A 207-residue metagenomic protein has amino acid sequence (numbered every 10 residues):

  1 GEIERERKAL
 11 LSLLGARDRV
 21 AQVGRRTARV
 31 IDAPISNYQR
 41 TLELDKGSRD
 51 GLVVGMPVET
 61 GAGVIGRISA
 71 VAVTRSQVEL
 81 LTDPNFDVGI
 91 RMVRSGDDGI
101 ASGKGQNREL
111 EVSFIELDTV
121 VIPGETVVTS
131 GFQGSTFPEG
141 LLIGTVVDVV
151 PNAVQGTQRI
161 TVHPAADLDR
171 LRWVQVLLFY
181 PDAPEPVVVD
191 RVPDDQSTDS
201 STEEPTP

Functional and structural regions predicted by a protein language model:
E2, A9-P207: A secondary-structure micro-motif
